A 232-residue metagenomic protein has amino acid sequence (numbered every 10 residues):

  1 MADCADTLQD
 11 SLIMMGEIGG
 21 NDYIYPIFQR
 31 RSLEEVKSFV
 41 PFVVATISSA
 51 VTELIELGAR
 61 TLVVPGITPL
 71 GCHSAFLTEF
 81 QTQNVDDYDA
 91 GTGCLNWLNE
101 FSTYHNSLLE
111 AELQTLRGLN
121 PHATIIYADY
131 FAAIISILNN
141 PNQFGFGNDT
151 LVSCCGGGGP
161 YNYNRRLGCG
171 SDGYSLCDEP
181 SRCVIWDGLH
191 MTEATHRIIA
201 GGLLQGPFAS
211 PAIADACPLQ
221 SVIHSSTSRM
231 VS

Functional and structural regions predicted by a protein language model:
M1-S38, E56, R60-E79: Oxyanion-hole/transition-state-stabilizing segment in secreted/luminal serine hydrolases and related acyltransferases
K37-G58, L98-L113: A long, amphipathic alpha-helix that forms part of the scaffold/cap immediately adjacent to metal-dependent active
T52-A59, E110, Q114-G118, N139 (+1 more regions): Sec-exported extracytoplasmic/periplasmic mature domains
P69-N96, E100-T103, A111, T115-G118 (+2 more regions): Mobile gating loops/cap/lid regions near enzyme active sites that modulate substrate access
T192: Short, conserved phosphate/pyrophosphate- and ester-handling motifs at nucleotide-, phospho-/glycolipid
T195: Conserved cofactor-binding/catalytic machinery of classical short-chain dehydrogenase/reductase
L203-C217: Compositionally biased, low-complexity linear motifs
